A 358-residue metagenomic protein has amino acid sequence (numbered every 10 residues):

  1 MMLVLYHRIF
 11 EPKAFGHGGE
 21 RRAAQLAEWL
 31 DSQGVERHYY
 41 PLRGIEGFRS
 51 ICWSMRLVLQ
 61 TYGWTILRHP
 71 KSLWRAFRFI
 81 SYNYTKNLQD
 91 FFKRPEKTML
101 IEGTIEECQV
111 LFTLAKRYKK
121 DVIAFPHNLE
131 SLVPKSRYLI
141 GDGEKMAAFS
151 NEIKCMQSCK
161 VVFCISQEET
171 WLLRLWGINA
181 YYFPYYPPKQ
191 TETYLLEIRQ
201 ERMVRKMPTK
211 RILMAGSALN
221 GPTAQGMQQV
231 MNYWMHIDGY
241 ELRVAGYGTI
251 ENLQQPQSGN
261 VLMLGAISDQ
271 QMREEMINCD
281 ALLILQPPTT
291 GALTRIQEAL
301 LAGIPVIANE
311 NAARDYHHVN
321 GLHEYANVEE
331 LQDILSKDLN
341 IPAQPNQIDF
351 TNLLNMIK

Functional and structural regions predicted by a protein language model:
M1-F48, W234-H236: N-terminal subdomain of nucleotide-sugar transferases
L88-Q109, K120-I123: Short N-terminal targeting/anchoring amphipathic segment
Q89-K93, R117, A124, L129-S131 (+1 more regions): Membrane-proximal helix-turn-helix segments that form the acceptor-binding/catalytic region of lipid-linked
I153, Q157-E197: Donor nucleotide-sugar binding/catalytic pocket of nucleotide-sugar-dependent glycosyltransferases
K160, I277-G291, I304: Acidic donor-binding loop of glycosyltransferase active sites
Y185-Q257, M263-Q270, I296: Conserved catalytic-core segment of nucleotide-activated headgroup transferases in glycan assembly
L196-Q200, E329, L335-K358: A charged, aromatic-enriched C-terminal amphipathic alpha-helix characteristic of glycosyltransferases across folds
P305-N309: Short hydrophobic beta-strand element within catalytic cores of glycosyltransferases and related nucleotide-activated
